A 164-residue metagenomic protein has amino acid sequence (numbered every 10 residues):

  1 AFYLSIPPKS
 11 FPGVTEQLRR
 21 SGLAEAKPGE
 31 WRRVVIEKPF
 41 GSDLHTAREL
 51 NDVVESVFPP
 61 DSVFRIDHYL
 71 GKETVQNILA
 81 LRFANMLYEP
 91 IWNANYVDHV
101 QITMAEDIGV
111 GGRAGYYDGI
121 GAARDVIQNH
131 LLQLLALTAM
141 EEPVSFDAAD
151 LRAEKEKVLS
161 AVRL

Functional and structural regions predicted by a protein language model:
A1-I36, F40-L164: Secretory/organelle targeting and membrane-embedding segments
